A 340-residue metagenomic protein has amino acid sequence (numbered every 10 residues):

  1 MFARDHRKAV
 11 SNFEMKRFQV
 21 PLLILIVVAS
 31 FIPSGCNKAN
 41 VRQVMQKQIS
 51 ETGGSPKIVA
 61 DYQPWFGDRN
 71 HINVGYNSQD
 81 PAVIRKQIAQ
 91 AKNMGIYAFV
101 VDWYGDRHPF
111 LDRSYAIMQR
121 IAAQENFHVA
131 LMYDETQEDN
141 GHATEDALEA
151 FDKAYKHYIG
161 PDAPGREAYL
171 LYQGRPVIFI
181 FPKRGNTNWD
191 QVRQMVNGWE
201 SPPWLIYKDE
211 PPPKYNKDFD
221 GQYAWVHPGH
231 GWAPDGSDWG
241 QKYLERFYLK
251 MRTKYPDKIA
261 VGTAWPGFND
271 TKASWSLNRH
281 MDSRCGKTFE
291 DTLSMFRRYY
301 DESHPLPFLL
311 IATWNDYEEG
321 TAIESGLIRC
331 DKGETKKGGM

Functional and structural regions predicted by a protein language model:
H6, V41-R42: Short amphipathic alpha-helical segments that mediate assembly, nucleic-acid/protein binding, or membrane association
H6-R7, I26: Short, intrinsically disordered, low-complexity terminal segments
K8-L22: Bacterial N-terminal signal peptides that target proteins for export
L22-S30: Bacterial N-terminal signal peptides
R42-M340: Glycan-processing catalytic domains of CAZymes
